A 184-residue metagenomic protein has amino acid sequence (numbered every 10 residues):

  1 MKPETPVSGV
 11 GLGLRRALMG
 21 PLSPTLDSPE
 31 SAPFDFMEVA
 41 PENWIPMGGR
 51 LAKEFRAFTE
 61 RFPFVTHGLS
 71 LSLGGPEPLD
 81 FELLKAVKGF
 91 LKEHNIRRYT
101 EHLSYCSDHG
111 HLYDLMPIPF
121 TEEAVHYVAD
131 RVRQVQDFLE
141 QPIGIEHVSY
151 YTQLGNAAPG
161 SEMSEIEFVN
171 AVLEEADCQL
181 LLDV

Functional and structural regions predicted by a protein language model:
M1-G89: N-terminal pre-domain/capping segments
R16, H147, V184: Residues immediately flanking
M37, Y99, D183: Conserved, mostly hydrophobic/aromatic
D80-L180: Active-site acidic/histidine proton-transfer and metal-coordination neighborhood in alpha/beta enzyme cores
